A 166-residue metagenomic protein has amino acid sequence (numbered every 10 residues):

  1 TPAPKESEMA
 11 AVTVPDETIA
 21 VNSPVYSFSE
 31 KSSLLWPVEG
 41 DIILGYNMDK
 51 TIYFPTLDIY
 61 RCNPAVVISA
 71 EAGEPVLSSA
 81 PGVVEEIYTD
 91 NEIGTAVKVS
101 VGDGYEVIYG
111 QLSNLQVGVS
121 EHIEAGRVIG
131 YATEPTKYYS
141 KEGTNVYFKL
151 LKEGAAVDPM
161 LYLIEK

Functional and structural regions predicted by a protein language model:
T1-Y53, Y60: Polar/charged, compositionally biased leader and regulatory segments
F28-L34, D58-I87: Short, glycine/small-residue-enriched coil/turn segments at secondary-structure junctions
V38, A72, A80-P81, I93 (+2 more regions): Short, flexible surface segments
G45, I87-Y88, L115, A132-P135: Residue-level recognition of beta-strand microenvironments
G45-E71, D90-D103, Y138-E142, A155-A156: Gly/Ser-enriched beta-turn/beta-hairpin loop segments
S69, N114-V117: Short alpha-helix capping/helix-loop boundary micro-motifs
S78-S113: Zn2+-dependent peptidoglycan hydrolase active-site motif and core
E121-K166: Conserved, short, structured surface segments that act as functional micro-motifs
